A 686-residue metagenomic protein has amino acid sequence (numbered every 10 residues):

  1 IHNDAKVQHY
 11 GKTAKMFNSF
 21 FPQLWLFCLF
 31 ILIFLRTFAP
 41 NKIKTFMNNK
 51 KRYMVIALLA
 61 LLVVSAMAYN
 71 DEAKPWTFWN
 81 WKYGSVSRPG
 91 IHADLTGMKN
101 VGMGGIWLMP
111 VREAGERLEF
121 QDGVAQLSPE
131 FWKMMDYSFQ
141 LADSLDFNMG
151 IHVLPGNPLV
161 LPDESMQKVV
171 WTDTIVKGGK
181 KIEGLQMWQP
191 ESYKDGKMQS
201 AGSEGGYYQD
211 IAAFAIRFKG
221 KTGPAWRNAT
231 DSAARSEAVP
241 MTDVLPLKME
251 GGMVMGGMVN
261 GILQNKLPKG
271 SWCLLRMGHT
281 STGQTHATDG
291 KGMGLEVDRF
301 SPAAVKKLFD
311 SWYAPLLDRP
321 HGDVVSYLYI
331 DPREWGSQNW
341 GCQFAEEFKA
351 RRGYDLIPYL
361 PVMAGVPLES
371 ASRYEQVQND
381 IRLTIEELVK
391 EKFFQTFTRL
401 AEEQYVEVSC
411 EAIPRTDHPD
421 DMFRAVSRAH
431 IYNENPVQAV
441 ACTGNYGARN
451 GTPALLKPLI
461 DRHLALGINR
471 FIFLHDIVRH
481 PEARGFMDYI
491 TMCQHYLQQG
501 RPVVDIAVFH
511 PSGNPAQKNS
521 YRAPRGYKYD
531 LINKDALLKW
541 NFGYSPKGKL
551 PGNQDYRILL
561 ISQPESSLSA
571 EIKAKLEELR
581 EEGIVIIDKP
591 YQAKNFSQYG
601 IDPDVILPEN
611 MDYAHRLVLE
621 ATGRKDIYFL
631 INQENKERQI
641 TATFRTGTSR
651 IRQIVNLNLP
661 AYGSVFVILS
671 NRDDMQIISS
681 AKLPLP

Functional and structural regions predicted by a protein language model:
K6-V7, L26-L29, I33, T37-P40: Short, positively charged and aromatic/hydrophobic N-terminal segments
N48-V55: Bacterial N-terminal signal peptides that target proteins for export
I56-V63: Bacterial N-terminal signal peptides
Y69-G97, V101-G105: Mature N-terminal segment immediately following signal peptide/propeptide cleavage in secreted/periplasmic
I91-H92, G105, Q126-N157, D163-E164 (+4 more regions): Carbohydrate-binding surfaces of carbohydrate-active enzymes
V111-G256, N265-K266, M277, T285-H286 (+1 more regions): Acidic/aromatic-lined carbohydrate-recognition and catalytic surfaces of CAZymes acting on diverse glycans
S232-P315, V655-P684: Extended acidic/polar, glycine-enriched regions that form or flank non-catalytic beta-rich accessory modules
